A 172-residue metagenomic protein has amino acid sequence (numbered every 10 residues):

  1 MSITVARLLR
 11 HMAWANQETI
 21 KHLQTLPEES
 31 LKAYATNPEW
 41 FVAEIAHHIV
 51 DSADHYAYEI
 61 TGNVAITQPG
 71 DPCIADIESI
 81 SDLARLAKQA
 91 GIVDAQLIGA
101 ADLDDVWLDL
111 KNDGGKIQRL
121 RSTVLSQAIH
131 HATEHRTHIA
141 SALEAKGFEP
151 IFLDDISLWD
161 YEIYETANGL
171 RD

Functional and structural regions predicted by a protein language model:
M1, V5-L8, L83: Residue-level preference for long, well-ordered alpha-helices that form the structural scaffold of enzyme catalytic
A6-K21, T25-P72, N112-D172: Short, contiguous alpha-helical
N63-D104: Helix-adjacent hinge/juxtasegments
G91-S126: A mid-sequence interfacial segment
